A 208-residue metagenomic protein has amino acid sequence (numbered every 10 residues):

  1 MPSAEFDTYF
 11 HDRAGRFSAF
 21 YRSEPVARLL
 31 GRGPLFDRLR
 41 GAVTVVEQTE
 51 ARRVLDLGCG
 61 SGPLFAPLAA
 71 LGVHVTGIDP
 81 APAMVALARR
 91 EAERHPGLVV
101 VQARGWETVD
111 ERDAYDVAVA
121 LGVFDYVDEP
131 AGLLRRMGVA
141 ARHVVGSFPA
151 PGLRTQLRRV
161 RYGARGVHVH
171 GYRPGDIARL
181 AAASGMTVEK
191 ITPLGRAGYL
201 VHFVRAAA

Functional and structural regions predicted by a protein language model:
M1-Q48: Conserved class I S-adenosyl-L-methionine
A51-G58: Conserved class I S-adenosyl-L-methionine
S61-V99, R104-E107: Class I SAM-dependent methyltransferase SAM/SAH-binding core
V119: A conserved beta-strand element that flanks and buttresses the S-adenosyl-L-methionine
V127-M137: A short, conserved alpha-helix within the catalytic core of class I
A141-P149: Conserved beta-strand signature within the Rossmann-like core of class I S-adenosyl-L-methionine
A150-H168: Short, glycine-/aromatic-enriched active-site segment of Class I SAM-dependent methyltransferases
H168-S184: Short alpha-helix
